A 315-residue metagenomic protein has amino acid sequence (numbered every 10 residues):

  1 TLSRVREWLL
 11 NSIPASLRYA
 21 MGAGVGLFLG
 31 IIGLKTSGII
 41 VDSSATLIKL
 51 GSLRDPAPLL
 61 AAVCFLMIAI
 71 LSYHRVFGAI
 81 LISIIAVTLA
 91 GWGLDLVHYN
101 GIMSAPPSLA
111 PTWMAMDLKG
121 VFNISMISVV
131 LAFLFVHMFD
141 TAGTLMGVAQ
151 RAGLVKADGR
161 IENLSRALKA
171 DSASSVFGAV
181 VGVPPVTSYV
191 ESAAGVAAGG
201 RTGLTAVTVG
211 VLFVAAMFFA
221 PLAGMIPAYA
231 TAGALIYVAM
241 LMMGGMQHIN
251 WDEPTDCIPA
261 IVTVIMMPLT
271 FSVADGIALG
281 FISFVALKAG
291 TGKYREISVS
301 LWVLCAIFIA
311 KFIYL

Functional and structural regions predicted by a protein language model:
T1-L2, G22-G24, S52-A69, G203-V211 (+2 more regions): Transmembrane alpha-helical segments of multi-pass small-molecule transport proteins
T1-V25, Q150-M246: Helix-loop-helix junctions within the multi-pass membrane cores of secondary transporters/permeases
W8-R18, L27-I70, L96-L118: Inter-helical loop and helix-membrane interface segments of multi-pass membrane transporters/permeases
T46-L60, V130, F177-V181, P185 (+3 more regions): Structural signature of hydrophobic alpha-helical transmembrane segments
I48-L50, L81-S165, I309-A310: Helix-loop-helix hairpins and the membrane-proximal interhelical loops of multi-pass alpha-helical transport proteins
L66-L109, L134-M138, M266-A278, L287-S300 (+1 more regions): Flexible hinge motifs at transmembrane-helix junctions and intramembrane kinks/re-entrant loops in multi-pass membrane
A69-R75, F133-D140, D171-V181, A216-A223 (+2 more regions): Transmembrane alpha-helix interface/packing and boundary motifs in multi-pass membrane proteins, characterized by
A194, V207-L315: Transmembrane alpha-helical segments and their short flanking loops that form helix-hairpins/helix-helix interfaces
